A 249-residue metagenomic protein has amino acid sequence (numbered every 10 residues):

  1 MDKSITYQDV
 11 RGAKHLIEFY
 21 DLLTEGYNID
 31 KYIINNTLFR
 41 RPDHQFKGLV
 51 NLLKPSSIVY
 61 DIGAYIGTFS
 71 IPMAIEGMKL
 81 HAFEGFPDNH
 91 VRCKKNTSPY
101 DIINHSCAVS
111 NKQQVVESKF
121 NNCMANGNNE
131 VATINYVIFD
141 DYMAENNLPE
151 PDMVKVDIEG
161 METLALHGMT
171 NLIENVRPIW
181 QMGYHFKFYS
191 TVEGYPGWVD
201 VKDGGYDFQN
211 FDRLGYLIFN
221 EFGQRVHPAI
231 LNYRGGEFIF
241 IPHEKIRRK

Functional and structural regions predicted by a protein language model:
M1-D101, N128-N129, A144-L148, D207 (+1 more regions): S-adenosyl-L-methionine
M1-S4, K112-Q114, D212-L214: A short, compositionally biased
F19-D21, C107-V109, F120, Y136 (+3 more regions): Active-site donor-binding loop signature of nucleotide-sugar glycosyltransferases
I34-I62, N104, V115-V176, F188-V199: Short internal loop-to-helix segment that lines adenine-nucleotide cofactor pockets
A64-I66, P87, N111, I158-G160 (+1 more regions): Short, glycine/acidic-enriched loop or turn micro-motifs at the edges of active sites
E76, Y142-K249: Conserved acidic-Pro-Pro-aromatic motif
P87-A125: Core alpha/beta nucleotide-donor-binding catalytic domains of modification enzymes
